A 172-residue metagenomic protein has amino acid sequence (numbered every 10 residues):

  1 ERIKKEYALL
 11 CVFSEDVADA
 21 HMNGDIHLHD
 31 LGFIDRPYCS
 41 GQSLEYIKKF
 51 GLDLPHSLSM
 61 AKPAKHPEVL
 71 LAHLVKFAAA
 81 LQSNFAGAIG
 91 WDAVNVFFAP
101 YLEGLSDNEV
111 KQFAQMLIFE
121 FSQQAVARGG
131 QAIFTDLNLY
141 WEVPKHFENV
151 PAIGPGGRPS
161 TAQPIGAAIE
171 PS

Functional and structural regions predicted by a protein language model:
E1-S172: Catalytic alpha/beta active-site cores
